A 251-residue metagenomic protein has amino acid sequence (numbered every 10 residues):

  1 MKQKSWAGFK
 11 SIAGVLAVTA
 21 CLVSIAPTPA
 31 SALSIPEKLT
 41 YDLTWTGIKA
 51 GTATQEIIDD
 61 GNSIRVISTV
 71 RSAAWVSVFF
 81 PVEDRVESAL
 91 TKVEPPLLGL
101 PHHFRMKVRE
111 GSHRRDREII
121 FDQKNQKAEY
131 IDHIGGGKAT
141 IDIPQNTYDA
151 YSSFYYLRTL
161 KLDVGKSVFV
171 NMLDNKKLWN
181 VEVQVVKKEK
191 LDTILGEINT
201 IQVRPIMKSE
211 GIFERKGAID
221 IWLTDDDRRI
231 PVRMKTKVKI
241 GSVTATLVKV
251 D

Functional and structural regions predicted by a protein language model:
M1-F9: N-terminal secretory signal peptides that target proteins for export/translocation
M1-K2, V18, T91-V93: Short regulatory "switch" loops immediately downstream of catalytic or recognition motifs within protein catalytic
A7, L22, T40-Y41: Secreted/luminal cysteine- and crosslink-motif detector
A13-S24: Bacterial N-terminal signal peptides
S31-Q123, T159-D251: Acidic, serine/threonine-rich low-complexity disordered tracts
R115-T159: Hydrophobic, well-structured mid-protein blocks that either form specific transmembrane helices
